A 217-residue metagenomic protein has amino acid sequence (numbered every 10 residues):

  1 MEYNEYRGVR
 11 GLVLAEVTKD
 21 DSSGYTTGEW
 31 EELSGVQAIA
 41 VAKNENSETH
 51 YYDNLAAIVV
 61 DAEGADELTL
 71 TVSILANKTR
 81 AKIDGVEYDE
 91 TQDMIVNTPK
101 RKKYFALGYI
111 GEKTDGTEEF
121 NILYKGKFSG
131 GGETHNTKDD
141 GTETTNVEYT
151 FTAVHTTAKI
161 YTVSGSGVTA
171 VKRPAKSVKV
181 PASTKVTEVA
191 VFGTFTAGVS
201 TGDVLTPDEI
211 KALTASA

Functional and structural regions predicted by a protein language model:
M1-A40, A212, S216-A217: Polar/acidic, low-complexity leader/linker segments enriched in S/T/G and N/D
N44-V59, A65-D66, T137: Short, solvent-exposed beta-alpha or beta-beta edge segments that form flexible loop/patches at the rim of ligand
D53-I58, E87-T98, A106-I110, H135-D139: Short secondary-structure capping micro-motifs at structural edges
L55-R80, E143-T156: Oligomerization/assembly interface segments of phage tail-like spikes and tubes
G64-K102: Ordered, amphipathic secondary-structure segments that act as subunit-interaction surfaces in large macromolecular
V72-A76, G111-D115, K127-G130, A153-T157: Beta-strand elements of well-folded, non-transmembrane domains
T98-N136: Short helix-loop boundary/capping segments
F128-A217: Mixed-charge, glycine-accented linear interaction segment located at domain edges/termini
